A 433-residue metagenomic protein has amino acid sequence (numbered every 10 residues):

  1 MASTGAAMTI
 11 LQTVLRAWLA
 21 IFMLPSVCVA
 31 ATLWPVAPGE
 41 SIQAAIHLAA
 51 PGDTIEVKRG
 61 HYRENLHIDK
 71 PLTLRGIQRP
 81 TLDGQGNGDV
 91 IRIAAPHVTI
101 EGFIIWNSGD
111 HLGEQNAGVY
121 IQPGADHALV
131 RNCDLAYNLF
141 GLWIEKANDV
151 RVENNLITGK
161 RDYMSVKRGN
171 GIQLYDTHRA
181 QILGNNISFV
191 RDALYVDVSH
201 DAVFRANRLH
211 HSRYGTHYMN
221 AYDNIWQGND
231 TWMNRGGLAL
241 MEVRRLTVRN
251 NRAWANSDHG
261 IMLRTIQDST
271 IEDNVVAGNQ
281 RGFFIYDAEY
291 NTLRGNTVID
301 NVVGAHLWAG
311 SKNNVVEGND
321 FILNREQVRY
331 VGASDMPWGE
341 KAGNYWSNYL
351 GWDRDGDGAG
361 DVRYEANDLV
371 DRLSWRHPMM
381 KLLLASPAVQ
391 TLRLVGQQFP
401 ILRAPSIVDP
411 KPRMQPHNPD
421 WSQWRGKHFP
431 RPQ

Functional and structural regions predicted by a protein language model:
R16-S26: Bacterial N-terminal signal peptides
T32-R63: Acidic Gly/Asp/Thr-rich repetitive segments characteristic of extracellular carbohydrate-active and adhesion proteins
Q43, H47-L48, Y62-R75, L82-H127 (+2 more regions): Extracellular beta-strand-rich solenoid/capping regions of secreted or surface-exposed proteins that bind or remodel
G52-T54, R59, N65, P71 (+18 more regions): Detector for repetitive beta-architecture
G84-R92, L112-Q122, Y137-I144, M164-Y175 (+7 more regions): Extracellular beta-strand/beta-solenoid scaffold signature
G102-I121, L129, R151-D176, Q181 (+9 more regions): Acidic/polar low-complexity surface segments
H259, T292, I299-Q433: Functionally critical loop-and-helix segments that line ligand-binding/catalytic clefts of soluble enzyme domains
